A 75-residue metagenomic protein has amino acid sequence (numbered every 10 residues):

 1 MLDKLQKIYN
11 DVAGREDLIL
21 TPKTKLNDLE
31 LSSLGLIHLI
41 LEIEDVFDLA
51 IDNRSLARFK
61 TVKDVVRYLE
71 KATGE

Functional and structural regions predicted by a protein language model:
M1-L18, E70-E75: Thiotemplate assembly-line natural product biosynthesis machinery
V12-D28, L49-R58: Phosphopantetheine carrier-protein modules
S33: Catalytic nucleophile serine of serine hydrolases, specifically the conserved "nucleophile elbow" pentapeptide
A50-G74: C-terminal structural segments of small proteins and small subunits
